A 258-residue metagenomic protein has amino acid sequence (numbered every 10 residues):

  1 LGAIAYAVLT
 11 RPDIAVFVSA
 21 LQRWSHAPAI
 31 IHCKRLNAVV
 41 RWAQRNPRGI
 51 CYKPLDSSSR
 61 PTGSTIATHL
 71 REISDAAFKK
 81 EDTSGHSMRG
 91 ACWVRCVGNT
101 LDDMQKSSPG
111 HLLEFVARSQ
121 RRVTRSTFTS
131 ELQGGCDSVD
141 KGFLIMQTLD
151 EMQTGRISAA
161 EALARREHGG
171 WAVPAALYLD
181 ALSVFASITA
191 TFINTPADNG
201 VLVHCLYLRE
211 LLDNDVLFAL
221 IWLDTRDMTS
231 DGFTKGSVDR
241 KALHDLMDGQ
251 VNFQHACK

Functional and structural regions predicted by a protein language model:
L1-P47, G134, D224: C-terminal reverse transcriptase regions that engage the nucleic-acid substrate
A5, I73-H111: Acidic, metal-ligating active-site segments
R11, A91-V94, S230-K235: Short, conserved catalytic/metal-binding micro-motifs enriched in Asp/Glu and His
W24-H26, S59, K79-D82, L101-D102 (+3 more regions): Flexible loop/turn segments at secondary-structure boundaries
G49-A67, A164-G169: A short acidic-Thr-Gly-centered motif at the start of a beta-strand
K53, G63-S84, G135, D180: Two-metal-ion RNase H-like nuclease active-site motif
V97-Q133: A short, polar/acidic, helix/strand-boundary loop motif
R121-K258: RNase H-like nuclease module associated with reverse transcription
